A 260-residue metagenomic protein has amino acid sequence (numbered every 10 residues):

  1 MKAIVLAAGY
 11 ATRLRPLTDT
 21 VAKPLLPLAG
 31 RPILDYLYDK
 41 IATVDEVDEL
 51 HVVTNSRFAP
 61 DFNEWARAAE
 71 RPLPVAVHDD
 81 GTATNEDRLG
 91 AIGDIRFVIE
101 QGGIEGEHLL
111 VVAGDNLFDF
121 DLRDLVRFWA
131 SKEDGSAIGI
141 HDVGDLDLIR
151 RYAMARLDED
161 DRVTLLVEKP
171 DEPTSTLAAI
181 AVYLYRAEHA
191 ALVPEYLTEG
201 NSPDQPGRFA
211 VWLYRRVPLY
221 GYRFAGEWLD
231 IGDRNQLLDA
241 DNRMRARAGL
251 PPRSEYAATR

Functional and structural regions predicted by a protein language model:
K2-V5, R13, P27, R31-V112 (+4 more regions): Conserved N-terminal catalytic core of the sugar/cofactor nucleotidyltransferase
A8, N55, G114, H141-D142 (+1 more regions): Cofactor-binding loop segments of dinucleotide-utilizing enzymes, especially the Rossmann-like FAD- and NAD(P)+-binding
D19-K23: Short alpha-helical oligomerization interface
L25, M154-L157, G221: A structural signal for short hydrophobic beta-strand segments in well-ordered beta-sheet cores
D80-D87, L146, E172, W228-D230: A short acidic, often aromatic-flanked loop/helix-cap motif at beta-alpha or helix-coil junctions that lines enzyme
L110, L117, V126-A130, E159-D230 (+1 more regions): Catalytic-core segments of class I nucleotidyltransferases/pyrophosphorylases that form NMP-activated intermediates
F120-I149: Conserved donor-nucleotide/metal-binding helix-loop-beta segment in metal-dependent transferases, i.e., the alpha-helix
D147-T164: Conserved catalytic core of nucleotide-sugar-dependent glycosyltransferases
